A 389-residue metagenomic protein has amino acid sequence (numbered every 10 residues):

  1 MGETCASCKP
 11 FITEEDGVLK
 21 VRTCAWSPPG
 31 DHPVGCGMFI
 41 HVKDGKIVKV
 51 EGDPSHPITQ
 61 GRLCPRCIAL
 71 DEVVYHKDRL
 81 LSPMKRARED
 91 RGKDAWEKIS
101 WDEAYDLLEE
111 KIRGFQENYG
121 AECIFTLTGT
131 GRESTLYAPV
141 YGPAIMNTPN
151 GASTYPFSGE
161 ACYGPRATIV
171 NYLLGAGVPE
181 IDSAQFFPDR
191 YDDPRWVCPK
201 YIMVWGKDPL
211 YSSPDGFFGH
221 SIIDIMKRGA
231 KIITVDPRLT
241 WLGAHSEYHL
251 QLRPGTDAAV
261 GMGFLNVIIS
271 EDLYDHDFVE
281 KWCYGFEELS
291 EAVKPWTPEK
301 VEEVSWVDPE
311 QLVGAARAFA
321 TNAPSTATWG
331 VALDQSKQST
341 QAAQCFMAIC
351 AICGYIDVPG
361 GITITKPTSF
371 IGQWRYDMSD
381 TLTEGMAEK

Functional and structural regions predicted by a protein language model:
M1-E271, D308: N-terminal export/assembly segments and adjacent metallocofactor-ligating motifs of anaerobic energy-metabolism
H76-L80, I269-W296: Scaffold signal of the M16-like zinc-metallopeptidase fold and its non-catalytic homologs
L107-E110, Y141-A144, G263, V267 (+6 more regions): Alpha-helical scaffold segments in soluble metabolic enzymes
Y119-C123, Y274-V279, T326, D357-I364: Flexible, glycine/charged-enriched surface loops at secondary-structure junctions
F125-E133, K300-V307, G330-K337, S369-F370: Conserved short loop/turn motifs at secondary-structure junctions
R195-C198, I202-W205, G285-D308: Conserved thiamine diphosphate
S290-P295, V313-S325: Core structural elements
F319-K389: A glycine-rich, hydrophobic/aromatic-adjacent loop/helix-cap motif
